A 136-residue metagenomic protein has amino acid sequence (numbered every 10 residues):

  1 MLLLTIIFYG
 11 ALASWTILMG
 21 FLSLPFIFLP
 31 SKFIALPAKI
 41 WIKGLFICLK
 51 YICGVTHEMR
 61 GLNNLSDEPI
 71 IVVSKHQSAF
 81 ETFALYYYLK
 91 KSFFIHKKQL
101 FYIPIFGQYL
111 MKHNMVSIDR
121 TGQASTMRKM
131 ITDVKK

Functional and structural regions predicted by a protein language model:
M1-E58, Q108-Y109: A transmembrane-helix-recognition feature enriched in membrane-embedded lipid enzymes and envelope glyco-/phospholipid
I52-K136: Soluble catalytic domains of membrane acyltransferases
